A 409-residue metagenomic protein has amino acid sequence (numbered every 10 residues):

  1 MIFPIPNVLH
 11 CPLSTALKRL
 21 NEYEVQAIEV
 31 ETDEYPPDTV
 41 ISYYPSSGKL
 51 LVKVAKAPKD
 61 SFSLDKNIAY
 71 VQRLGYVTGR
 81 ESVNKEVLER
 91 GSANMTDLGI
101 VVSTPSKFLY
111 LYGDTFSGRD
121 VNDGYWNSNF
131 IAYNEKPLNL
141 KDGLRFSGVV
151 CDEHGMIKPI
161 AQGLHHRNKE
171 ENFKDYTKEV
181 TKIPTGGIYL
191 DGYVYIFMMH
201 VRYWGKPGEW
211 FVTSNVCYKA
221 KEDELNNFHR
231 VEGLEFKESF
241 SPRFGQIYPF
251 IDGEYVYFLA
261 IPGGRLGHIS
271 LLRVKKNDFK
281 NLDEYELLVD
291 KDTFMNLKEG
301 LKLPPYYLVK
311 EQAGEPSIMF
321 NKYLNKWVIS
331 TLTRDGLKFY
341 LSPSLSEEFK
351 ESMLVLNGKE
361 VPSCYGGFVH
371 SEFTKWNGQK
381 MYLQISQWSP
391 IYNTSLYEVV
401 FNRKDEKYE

Functional and structural regions predicted by a protein language model:
M1-F62: Ligand-recognition elements built from short beta-strands and adjacent flexible loops
E31, Y44, S103, F320-K322 (+1 more regions): Short, low-complexity Ser/Thr-rich regulatory SLiMs
I41-Y44, G186-G187, K219, I247-F250 (+1 more regions): Short, exposed beta-strand/loop patches in secreted or surface proteins that constitute
F62-G91, S103-V180, Y189-F240, G253-G314 (+3 more regions): Beta-rich carbohydrate-recognition and catalytic domains
A93-T96: ATP-binding glycine-rich phosphate-binding loop
F244-P249, G314-F320, S363-F368, E372: Beta-rich, blade/repeat-based domains predominating in secreted/periplasmic proteins but also intracellular
